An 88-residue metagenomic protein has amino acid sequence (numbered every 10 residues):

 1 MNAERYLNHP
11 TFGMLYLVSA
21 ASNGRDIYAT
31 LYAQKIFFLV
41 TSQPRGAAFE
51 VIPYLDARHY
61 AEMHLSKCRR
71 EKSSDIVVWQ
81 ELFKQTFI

Functional and structural regions predicted by a protein language model:
M1-M63, K67, F87-I88: Long, low-complexity, acidic Ser/Pro- and Gly-enriched intrinsically disordered regions in large eukaryotic
F83-K84: Alpha-helical solenoid scaffolds that mediate protein-protein interactions, centered on TPR/SEL1-like repeats but also
